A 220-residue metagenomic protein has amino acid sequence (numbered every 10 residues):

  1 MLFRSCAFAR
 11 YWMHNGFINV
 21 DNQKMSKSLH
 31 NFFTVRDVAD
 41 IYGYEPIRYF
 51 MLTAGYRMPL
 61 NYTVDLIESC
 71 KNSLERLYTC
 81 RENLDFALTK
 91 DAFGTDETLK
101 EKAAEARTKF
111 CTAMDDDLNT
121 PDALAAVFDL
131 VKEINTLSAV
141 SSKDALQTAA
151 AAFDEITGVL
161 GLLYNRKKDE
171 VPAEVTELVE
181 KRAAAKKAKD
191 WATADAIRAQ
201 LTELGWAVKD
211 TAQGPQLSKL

Functional and structural regions predicted by a protein language model:
M1-D85: Alpha-helical recognition segments enriched in aromatics with Gly/Pro capping that present substrate-recognition
L2, Y44-P46, M51-L52, K100 (+7 more regions): Non-catalytic interaction-recognition regions
Y11-N15, M51, L88-F93, A123-A126 (+1 more regions): Short coil/turn segments at secondary-structure boundaries
F17-N19, S28-L29, Y49-M58, L88 (+3 more regions): Short acidic (Asp/Glu) and glycine-rich catalytic loops that position anionic groups and cofactors
M25-S26, K100-E101, E105, D169-A173: Short helix-capping and inter-helix turn/linker motifs at the boundaries of alpha-helical repeat units
L60, L66-V140: Helix-loop elements that line ligand-binding/catalytic pockets
A125-L220: Basic, alpha-helical terminal appendages of large translation-related enzymes
